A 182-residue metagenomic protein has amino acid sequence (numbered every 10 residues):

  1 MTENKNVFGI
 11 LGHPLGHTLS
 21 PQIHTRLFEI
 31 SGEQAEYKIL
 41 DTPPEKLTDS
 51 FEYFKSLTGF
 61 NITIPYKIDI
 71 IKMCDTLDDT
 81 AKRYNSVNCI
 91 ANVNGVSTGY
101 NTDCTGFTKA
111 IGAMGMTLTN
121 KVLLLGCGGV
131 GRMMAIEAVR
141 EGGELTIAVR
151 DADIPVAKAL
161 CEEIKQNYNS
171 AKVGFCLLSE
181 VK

Functional and structural regions predicted by a protein language model:
T2-M114: Phosphate/diphosphate ligand-binding glycine-rich loop within oxidoreductases
V7, E36, K121, G143-T146 (+1 more regions): Residues at the starts of beta-strands that form the adenosine-phosphate
G12, G99-N101, I111-G143, V149-A152: Glycine-rich adenosine-cofactor-binding loop
L19-F28, G129, M133-M134, V156-L160: Short, solvent-exposed amphipathic alpha-helices that sit in or adjacent to ligand/effector-binding or catalytic
T25, T48-E52, A135, C161 (+1 more regions): Short amphipathic alpha-helical segments and helix-helix/interface helices
E29-E33, K165-S170: Short helix-capping segments at alpha-helix termini
E141-N167: NAD(P)-binding Rossmann-fold cofactor-contacting core
A171-K182: Short acidic low-complexity segments
